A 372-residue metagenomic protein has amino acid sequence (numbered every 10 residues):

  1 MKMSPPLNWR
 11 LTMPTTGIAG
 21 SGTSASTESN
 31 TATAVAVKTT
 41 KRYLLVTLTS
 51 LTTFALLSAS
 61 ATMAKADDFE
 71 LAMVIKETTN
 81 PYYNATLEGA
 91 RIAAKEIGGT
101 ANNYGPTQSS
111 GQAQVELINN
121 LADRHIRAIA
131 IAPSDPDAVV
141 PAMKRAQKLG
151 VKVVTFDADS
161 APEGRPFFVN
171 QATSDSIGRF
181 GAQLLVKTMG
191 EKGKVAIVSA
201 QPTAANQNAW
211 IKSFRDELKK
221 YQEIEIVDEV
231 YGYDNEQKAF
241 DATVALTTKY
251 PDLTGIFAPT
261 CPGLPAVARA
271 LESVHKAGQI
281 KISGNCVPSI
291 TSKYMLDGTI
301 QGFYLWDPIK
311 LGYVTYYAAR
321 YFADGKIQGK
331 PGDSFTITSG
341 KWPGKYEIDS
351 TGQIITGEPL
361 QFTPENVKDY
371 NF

Functional and structural regions predicted by a protein language model:
L11-T12, T16-S50: Bacterial N-terminal signal peptides that target proteins for export
D67, N206, E217, A318-F372: Hinge/cleft segment of the Venus flytrap/periplasmic-binding protein
F69-I97, N102-I118, R124-I126, A132-P136 (+3 more regions): Extracytoplasmic "Venus flytrap"
Y82-G99, I177-G181, A205-I224, K238 (+3 more regions): Short, solvent-exposed amphipathic alpha-helices that sit in or adjacent to ligand/effector-binding or catalytic
T100, D137-S176, Q183, K187 (+3 more regions): Flexible loop/hinge segments that line or gate small-molecule binding clefts
G111-I126, K238-D252: Short, well-structured alpha-helical segments in soluble
Q114, I118, V169-V195, E236-F240 (+2 more regions): Hydrophobic alpha-helical segments within soluble ligand-binding/sensing domains
I131-Q147, F214, D228, G232-Y294: Hydrophobic alpha-helical
